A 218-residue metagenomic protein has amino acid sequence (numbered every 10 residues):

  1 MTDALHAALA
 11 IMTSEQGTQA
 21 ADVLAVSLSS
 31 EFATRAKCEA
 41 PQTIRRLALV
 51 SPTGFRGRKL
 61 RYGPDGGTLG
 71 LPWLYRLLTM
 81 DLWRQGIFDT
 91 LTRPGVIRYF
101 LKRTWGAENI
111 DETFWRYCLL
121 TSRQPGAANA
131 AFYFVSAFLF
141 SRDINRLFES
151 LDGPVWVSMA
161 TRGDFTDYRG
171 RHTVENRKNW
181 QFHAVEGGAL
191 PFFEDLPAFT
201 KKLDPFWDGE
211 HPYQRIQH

Functional and structural regions predicted by a protein language model:
T2-A20: Conserved acidic catalytic loop of the alpha/beta-hydrolase fold
H6, T34-C38, F132, T200-K201: Short, hydrophobic alpha-helix immediately C-terminal to the catalytic nucleophile
L24-A33: Gly/Ala-rich beta-loop-alpha elbow adjacent to hydrolase catalytic centers
C38, R46-R84: Flexible "cap/lid" loop of the alpha/beta hydrolase fold
L82-S150: Conserved alpha/beta-hydrolase catalytic His-Asp/Glu region
S150-G188, F193-D195: Conserved loop-alpha-helix segment in the C-terminal half of the alpha/beta-hydrolase fold that carries the catalytic
F193-D208: Post-His helix in hydrolase/transferase enzymes
